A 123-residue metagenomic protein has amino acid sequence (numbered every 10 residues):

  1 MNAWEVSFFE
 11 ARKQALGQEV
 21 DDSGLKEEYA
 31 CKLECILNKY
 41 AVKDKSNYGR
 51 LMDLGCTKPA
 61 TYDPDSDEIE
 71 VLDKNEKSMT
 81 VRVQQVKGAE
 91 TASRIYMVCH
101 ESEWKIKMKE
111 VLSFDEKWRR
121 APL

Functional and structural regions predicted by a protein language model:
M1-R12: Short, aromatic-enriched amphipathic alpha-helices that serve as compact interaction elements
F8-F9, Y62, Y96, F114: Phenylalanine-focused residue identity feature
G17-D21, L25: Beta-strand-rich cores of mature extracytoplasmic or soluble domains
Q18-E19, A30, S93-R94: Alpha-helical interaction segments
G24-A89: Surface-exposed, charged secondary-structure patches
E70-R94, C99-H100, K107-L123: Low-complexity, intrinsically disordered terminal/linker segments enriched in charged and Gly/Pro repeats
